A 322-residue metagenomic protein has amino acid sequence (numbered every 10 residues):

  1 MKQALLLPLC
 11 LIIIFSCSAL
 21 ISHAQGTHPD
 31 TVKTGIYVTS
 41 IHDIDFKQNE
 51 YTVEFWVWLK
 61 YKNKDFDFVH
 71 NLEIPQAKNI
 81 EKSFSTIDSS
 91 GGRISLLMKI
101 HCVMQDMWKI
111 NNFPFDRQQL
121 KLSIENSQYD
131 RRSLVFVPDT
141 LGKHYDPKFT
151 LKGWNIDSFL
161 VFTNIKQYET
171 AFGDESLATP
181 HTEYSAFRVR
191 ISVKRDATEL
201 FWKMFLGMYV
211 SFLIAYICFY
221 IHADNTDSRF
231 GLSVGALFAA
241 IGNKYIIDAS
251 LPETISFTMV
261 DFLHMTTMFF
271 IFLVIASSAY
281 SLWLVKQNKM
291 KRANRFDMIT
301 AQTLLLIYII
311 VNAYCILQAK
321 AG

Functional and structural regions predicted by a protein language model:
M1-L6, I307: Positively charged n-region of N-terminal signal peptides that target proteins for export
P8-A19: Bacterial N-terminal signal peptides
C17, K143, T258-M259: Short alpha-helical linear motifs
L20-A24: Sec/Tat signal peptide C-region and signal peptidase I cleavage site
Q25-S192: Soluble non-transmembrane domains of integral membrane proteins
R188-I307, A313: Channel- or pocket-lining gating/hinge segments that regulate access to a cavity or pore
A313-G322: Juxtamembrane boundary at the C-terminal end of a transmembrane helix
